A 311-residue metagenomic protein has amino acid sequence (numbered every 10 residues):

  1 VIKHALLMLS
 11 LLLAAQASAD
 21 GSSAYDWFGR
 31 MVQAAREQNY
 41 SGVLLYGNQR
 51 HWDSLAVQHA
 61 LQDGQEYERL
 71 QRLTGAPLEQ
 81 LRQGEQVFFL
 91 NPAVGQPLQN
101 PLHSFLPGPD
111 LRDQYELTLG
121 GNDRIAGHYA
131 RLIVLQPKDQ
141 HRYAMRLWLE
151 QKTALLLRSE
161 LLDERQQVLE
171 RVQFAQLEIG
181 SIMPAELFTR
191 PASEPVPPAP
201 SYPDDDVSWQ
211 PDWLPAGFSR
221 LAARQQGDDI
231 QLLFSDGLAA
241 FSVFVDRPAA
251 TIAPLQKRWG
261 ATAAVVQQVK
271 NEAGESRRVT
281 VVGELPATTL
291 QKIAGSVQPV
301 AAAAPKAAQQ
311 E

Functional and structural regions predicted by a protein language model:
I2-K3, L9-L12, Q16-E66, G75 (+2 more regions): N-terminal leader/targeting segments and the immediate start of mature chains
R36-E37, H59-Y67, L81-Q86, H128 (+4 more regions): Short, solvent-exposed coil/turn segments at beta-strand boundaries
E37-V43, G64-R69, G127-V134, L155-R158 (+3 more regions): Short, hydrophobic/aromatic-rich segments at coil-to-beta transitions
Q49-P107, R158-I179, K270, L290: An acidic-aromatic
Q99-M145: Intrinsically disordered, low-complexity linker/loop segments enriched in Gly/Pro and charged/polar residues
A126-A192, W259: Gly/Pro-enriched, hydrophobic low-complexity segments that function as extracytoplasmic propeptides/linkers
G180-D205, A303-E311: Short, gly/Ser/Thr-rich active-site loops of penicillin-recognizing serine hydrolases
E194-G274, L285-T288: Short, solvent-exposed recognition patches
